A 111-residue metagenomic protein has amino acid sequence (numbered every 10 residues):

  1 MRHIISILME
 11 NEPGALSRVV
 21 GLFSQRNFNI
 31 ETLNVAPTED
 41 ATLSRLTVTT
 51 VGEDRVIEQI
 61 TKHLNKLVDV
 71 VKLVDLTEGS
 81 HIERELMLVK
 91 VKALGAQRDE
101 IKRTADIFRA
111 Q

Functional and structural regions predicted by a protein language model:
M1-Q111: A conserved regulatory-domain signal marking ACT and ACT-like small-molecule sensing domains and adjacent regulatory
